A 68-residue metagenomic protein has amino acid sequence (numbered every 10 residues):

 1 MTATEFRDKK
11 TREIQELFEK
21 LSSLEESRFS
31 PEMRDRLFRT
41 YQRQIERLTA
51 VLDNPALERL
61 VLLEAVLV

Functional and structural regions predicted by a protein language model:
M1-Q15, S30: Short, charge/polar-rich alpha-helical segments
T11-F18, S22-E25: Residue-level signal for well-ordered alpha-helical segments
K20, E26-V68: Short, charge-rich amphipathic interface segments used for partner binding and complex assembly
